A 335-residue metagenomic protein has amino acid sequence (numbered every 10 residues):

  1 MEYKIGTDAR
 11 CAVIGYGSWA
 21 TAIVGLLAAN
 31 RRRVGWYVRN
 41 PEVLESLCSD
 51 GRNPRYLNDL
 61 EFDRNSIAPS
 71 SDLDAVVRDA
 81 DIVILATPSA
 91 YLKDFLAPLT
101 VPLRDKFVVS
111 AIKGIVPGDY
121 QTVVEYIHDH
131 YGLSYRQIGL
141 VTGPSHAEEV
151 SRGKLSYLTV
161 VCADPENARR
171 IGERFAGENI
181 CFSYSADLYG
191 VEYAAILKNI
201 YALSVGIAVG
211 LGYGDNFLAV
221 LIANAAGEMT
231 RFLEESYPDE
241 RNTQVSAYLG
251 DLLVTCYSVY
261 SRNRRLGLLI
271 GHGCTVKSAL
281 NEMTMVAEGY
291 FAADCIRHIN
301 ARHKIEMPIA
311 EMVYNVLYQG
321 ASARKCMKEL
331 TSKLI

Functional and structural regions predicted by a protein language model:
M1-L60, S66-S71: NAD(P)+-binding Rossmann beta1-loop-alpha1 motif at the extreme N-terminus of oxidoreductases
D63, P69, L73-R78, I82-G153 (+1 more regions): Rossmann-like NAD(P)(H) cofactor-binding subdomain of soluble oxidoreductases
I115-D215: Rossmann-fold dinucleotide-binding core
L155-L158, Y189-E234, V245-R265: Active-site-proximal catalytic alpha-helix in oxidoreductases
V205-V209, E234-I335: NAD(P)-dependent Rossmann-like dehydrogenase/reductase catalytic/cofactor-binding core
